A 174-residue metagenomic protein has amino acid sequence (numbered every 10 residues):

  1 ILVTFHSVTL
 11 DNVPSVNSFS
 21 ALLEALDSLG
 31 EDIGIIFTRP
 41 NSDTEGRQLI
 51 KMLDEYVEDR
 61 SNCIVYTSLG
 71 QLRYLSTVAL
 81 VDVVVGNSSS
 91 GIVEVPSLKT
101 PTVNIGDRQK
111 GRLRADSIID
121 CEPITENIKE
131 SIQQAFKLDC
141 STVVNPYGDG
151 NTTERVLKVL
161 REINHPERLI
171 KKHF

Functional and structural regions predicted by a protein language model:
I1-F174: Nucleotide-activated sugar donor-binding and catalytic core shared by glycosyltransferases and related lipid-linked
